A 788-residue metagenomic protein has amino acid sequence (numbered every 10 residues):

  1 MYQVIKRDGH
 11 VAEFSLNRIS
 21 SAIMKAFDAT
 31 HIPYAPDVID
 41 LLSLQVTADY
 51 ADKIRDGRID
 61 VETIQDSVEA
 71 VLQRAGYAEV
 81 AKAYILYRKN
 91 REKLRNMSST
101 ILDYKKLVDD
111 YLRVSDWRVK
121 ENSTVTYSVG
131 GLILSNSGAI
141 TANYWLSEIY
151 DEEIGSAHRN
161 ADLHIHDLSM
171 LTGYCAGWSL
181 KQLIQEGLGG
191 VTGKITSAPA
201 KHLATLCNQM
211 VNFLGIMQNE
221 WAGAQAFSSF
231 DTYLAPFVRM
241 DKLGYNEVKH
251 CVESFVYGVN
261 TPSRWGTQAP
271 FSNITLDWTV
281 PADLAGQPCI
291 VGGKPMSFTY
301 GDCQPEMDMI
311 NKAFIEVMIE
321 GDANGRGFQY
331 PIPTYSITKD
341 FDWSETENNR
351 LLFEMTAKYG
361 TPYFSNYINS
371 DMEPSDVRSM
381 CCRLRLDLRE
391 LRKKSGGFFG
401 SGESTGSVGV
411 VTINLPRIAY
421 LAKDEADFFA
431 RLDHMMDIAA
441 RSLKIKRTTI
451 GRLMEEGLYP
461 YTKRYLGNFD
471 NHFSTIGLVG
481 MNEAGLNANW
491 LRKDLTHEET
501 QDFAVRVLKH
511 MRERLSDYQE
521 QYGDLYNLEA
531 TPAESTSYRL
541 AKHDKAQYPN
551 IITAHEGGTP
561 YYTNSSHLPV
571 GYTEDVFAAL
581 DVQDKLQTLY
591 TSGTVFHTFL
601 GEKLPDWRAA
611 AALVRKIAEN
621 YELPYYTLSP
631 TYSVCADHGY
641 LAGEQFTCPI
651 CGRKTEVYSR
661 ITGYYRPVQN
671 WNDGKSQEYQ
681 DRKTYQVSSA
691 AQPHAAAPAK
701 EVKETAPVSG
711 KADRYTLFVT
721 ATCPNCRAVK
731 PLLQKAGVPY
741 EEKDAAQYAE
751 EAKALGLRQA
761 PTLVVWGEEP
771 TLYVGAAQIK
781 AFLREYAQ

Functional and structural regions predicted by a protein language model:
M1, K753-V764: Structural micro-motif
M1-K106, N468: Charged, amphipathic alpha-helical regulatory modules used for macromolecular assembly or allosteric control
S67-L72, W278, P460-A484: Core structural elements
N90-L94, T100-D470, L491, H497-I650 (+1 more regions): Conserved catalytic cores of very large enzyme subunits
T631-I650, E656, R660-A712, Y786: Intrinsic, low-complexity terminal and presequence regions
T705-A736: Local sequence-structure signature of Cys/Sec-based thiol-disulfide redox active-site neighborhoods
V738-E750: Thiol-based oxidoreductase modules, predominantly thioredoxin-like and allied folds used for disulfide exchange
V765-Q788: Non-catalytic, surface beta->alpha helical segment in thiol-disulfide oxidoreductase systems
